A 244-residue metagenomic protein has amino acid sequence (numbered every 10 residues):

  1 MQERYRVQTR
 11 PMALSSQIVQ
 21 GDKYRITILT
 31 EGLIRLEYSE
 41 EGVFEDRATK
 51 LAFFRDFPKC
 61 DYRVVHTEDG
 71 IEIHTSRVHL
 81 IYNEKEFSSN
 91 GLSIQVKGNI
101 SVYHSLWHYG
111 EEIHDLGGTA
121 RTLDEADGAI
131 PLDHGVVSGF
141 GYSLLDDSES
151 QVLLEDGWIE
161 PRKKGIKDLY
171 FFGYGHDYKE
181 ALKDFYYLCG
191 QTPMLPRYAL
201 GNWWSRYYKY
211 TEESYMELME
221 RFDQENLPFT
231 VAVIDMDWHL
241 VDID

Functional and structural regions predicted by a protein language model:
M1-L14: Short, Gly/Pro- and small/polar-rich lid/capping loops
R4-Y5, L29-E68: A low-complexity, Ser/Thr/Gly/Pro-enriched, surface-exposed linker/loop concept that marks segments flanking
I18, Q224-E225: Ser/Thr/Asn(+Pro)-rich, low-complexity disordered segments
V64-A199, R206-Y207, E212-E213, M219-Q224: Catalytic and substrate-binding clefts that recognize carbohydrates or anionic sugar/phosphate headgroups
Q95, Y103, P228-D244: Aromatic- and carboxylate-enriched substrate-binding clefts and catalytic-loop regions of carbohydrate-active enzymes
A199-G201, V231: Structural preference for beta-strand elements that scaffold enzyme active sites
